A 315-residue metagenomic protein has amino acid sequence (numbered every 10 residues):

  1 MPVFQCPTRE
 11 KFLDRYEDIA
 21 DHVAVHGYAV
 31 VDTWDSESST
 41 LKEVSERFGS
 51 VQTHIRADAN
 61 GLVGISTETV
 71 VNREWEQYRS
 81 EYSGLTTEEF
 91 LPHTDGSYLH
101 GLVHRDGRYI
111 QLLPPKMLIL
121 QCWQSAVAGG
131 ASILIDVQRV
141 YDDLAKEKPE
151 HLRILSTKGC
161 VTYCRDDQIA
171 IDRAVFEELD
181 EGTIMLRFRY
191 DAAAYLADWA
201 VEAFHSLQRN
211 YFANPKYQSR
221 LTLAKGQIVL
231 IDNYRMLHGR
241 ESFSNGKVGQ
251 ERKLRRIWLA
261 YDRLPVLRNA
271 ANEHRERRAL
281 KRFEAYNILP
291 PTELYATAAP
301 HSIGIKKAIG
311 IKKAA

Functional and structural regions predicted by a protein language model:
M1-E76: N-terminal non-catalytic cap/leader segment that marks the start of a structured domain
P2-E17, I65-K225, L230, Y234-A315: Active-site environment of non-heme Fe oxygenases that use a 2-His-1-carboxylate facial triad
